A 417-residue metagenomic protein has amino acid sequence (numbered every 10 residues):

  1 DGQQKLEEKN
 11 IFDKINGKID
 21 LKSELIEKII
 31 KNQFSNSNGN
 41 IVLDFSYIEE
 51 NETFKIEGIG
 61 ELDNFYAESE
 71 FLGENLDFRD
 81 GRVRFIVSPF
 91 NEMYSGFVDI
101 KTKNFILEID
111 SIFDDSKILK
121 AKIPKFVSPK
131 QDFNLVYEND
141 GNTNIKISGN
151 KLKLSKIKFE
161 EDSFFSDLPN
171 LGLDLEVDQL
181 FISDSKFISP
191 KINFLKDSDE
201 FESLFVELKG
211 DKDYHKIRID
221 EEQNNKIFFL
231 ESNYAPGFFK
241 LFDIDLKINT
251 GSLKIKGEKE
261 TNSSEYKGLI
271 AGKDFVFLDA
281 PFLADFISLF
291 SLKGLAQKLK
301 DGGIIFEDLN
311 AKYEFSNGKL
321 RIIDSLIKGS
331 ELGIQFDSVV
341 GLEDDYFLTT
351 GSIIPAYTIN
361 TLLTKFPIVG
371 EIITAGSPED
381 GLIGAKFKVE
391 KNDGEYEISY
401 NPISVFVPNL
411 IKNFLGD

Functional and structural regions predicted by a protein language model:
D1-F306, K312-L320, L332-D417: Membrane-proximal interfacial segments on either side of biological membranes
L326-K328: Short, glycine-rich nucleotide/cofactor-binding loops
